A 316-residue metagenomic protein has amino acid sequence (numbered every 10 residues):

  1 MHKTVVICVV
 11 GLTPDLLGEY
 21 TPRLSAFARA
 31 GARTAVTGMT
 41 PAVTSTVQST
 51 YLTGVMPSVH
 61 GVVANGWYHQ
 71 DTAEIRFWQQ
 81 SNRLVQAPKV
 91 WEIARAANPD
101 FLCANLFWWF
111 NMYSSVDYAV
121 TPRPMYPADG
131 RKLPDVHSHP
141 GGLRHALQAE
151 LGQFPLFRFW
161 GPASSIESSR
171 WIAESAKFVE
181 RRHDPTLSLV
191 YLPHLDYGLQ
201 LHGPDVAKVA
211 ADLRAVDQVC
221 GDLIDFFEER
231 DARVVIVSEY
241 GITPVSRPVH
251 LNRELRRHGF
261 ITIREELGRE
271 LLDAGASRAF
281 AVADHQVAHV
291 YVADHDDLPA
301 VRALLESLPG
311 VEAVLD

Functional and structural regions predicted by a protein language model:
H2, E19, A42-V43, W67-R83 (+3 more regions): Secreted, luminal/periplasmic, and some membrane-associated catalytic domains that remodel anionic oxygen-ester
H2-D15, F27, Y51, A94 (+5 more regions): Beta-strand elements within well-structured catalytic alpha/beta cores of enzymes that handle phosphate/sulfate esters
D15-V59, A104: Short, structured active-site-proximal loop/turn typified by the sulfatase FGly-forming signature C/S-X-P-X-R
L17-G18, S115-D117, Q200-L201, V245-P248: A short acidic (Asp/Glu
P22-R23, A119-R123, G203-A207, V249-L255: Short secondary-structure boundary/capping segments
R23, V90, S175, V219-L223: Short, hydrophobic/aromatic alpha-helical segments in well-folded domains
V55-G203, R278-V282, Q286-A293, D297-A313: His/Asp/Glu-rich, glycine-adjacent segments that coordinate divalent cations and/or stabilize oxyanion chemistry on
V120-A149, A210-Q218, R253-L272: Acidic, His- and aromatic-enriched active-site or binding-groove loops in soluble protein domains that engage sugars
